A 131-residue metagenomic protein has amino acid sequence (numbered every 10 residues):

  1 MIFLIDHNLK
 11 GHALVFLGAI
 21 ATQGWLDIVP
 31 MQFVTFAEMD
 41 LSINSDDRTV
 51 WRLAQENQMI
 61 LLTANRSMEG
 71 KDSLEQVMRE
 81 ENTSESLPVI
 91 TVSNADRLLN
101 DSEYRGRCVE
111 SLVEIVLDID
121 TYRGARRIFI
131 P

Functional and structural regions predicted by a protein language model:
M1, N57-M59, L117: Short coil/turn segments at beta-strand junctions that form active-site/ligand-binding loops
I2-D6: Short hydrophobic beta-strand segments
H7-L26, V34-N44, S73-P131: Acidic, PIN/NYN-like endoribonuclease modules and their adjacent C-terminal/linker elements
D47, Q55, M59-E80: Acidic, metal-binding active-site segment of PIN/NYN-like and related structure-specific nucleases
